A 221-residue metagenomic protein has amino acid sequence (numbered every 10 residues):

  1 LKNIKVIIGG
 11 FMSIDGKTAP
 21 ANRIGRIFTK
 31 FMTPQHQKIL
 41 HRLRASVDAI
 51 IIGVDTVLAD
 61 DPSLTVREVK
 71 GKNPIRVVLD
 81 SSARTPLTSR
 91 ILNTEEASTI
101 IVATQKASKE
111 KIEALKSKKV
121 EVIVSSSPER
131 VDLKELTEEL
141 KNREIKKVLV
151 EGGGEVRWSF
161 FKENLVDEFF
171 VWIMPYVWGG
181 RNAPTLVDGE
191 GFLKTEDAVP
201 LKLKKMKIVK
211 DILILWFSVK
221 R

Functional and structural regions predicted by a protein language model:
L1-R221: Enzymes that bind and transform nitrogen-containing heteroaromatic metabolites
